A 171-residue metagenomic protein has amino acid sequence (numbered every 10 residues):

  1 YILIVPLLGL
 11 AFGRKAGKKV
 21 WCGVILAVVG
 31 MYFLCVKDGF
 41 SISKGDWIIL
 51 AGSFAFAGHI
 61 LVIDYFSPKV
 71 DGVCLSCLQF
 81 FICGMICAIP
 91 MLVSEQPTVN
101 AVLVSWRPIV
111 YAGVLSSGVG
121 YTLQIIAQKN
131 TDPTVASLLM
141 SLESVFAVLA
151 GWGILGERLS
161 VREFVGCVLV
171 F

Functional and structural regions predicted by a protein language model:
Y1-C22, V145-V165: C-terminal transmembrane-helix exit sites in multi-pass transporters
I2-L7, A57, A88, G113-G118 (+2 more regions): Hydrophobic/small/kink-forming positions within alpha-helical transmembrane segments of polytopic membrane proteins
I4-G9, S41-E95, L123: Transmembrane alpha-helical segments that form core, pore/gating elements of small-molecule transporters/exporters
P6, L26, F33, R107 (+1 more regions): Specific transmembrane alpha-helical segments of multi-pass solute transporters/efflux pumps, especially DMT/EamA
A16-V36, F56, C87, S141 (+2 more regions): Hydrophobic transmembrane alpha-helices of multi-pass small-molecule transport proteins
L26-I42, F81-S105, L149-L159: Membrane-interface helix-cap regions at the ends of transmembrane helices in multi-pass membrane proteins
K44-G52, N100-V119, M140: Loop-to-transmembrane-helix transition segments
I63-G84, S117-G153: Helix-helix packing/entry segments at the starts of transmembrane helices
